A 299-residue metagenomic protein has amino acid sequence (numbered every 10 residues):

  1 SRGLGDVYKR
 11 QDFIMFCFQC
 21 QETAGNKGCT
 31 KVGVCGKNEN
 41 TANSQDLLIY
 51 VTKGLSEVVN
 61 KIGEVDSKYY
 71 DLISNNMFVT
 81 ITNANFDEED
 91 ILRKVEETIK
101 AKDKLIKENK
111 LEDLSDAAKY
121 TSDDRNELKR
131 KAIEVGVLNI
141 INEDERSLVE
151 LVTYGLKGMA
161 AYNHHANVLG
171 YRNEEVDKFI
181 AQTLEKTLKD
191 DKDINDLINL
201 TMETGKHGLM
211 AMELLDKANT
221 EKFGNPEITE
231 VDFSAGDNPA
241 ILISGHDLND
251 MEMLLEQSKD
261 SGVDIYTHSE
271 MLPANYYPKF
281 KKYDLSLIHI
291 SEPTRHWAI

Functional and structural regions predicted by a protein language model:
S1-Y8, I288-I299: Single conserved hydrophobic/aromatic residue that forms the stacking wall/gate of nucleotide- or nucleobase-binding
V7, G36-M212, D216-F223: Active-site loops and adjacent core secondary-structure elements that bind or stabilize anionic groups
F13-F16, G25, K31: Short metal-coordination and nucleic-acid-contact micro-motifs, chiefly zinc-binding Cys/His arrays
F18, T30, G36: Cys/His/Pro-rich metal-binding microdomains
Q21: Cys/His-coordinated zinc-binding microdomains
D190, L197-L214, E230-D232, D264 (+3 more regions): Extended, well-ordered protein cores
M202-G224, I228-D232, N238, G245-N249 (+1 more regions): Gly/Pro-rich turn-and-neighbor structural signature
G236-L287, S291, R295: Extended, regular secondary-structure scaffolds
